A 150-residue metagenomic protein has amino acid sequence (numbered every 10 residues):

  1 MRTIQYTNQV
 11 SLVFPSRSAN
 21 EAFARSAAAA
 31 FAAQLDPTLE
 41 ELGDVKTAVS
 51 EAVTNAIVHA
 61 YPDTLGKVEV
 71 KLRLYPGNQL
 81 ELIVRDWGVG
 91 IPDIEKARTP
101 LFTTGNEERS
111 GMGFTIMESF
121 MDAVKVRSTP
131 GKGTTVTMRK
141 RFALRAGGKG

Functional and structural regions predicted by a protein language model:
M1-S11, E41, A56-G150: Conserved beta-strand-loop-beta-strand hairpin that lines the nucleotide-binding pocket of ATP/GTP-utilizing enzymes
S11-F23: STAS-typified acidic loop motif
F14, T47, W87: Short gly/ser-rich anion-binding loops that grip negatively charged ligand groups
A22-S50, R109: Conserved short strand/loop->alpha-helix "switch" segment adjacent to the catalytic nucleotide/phosphoryl-transfer site
E51-N55: Conserved polar catalytic motif of the HATPase_c/GHKL fold
